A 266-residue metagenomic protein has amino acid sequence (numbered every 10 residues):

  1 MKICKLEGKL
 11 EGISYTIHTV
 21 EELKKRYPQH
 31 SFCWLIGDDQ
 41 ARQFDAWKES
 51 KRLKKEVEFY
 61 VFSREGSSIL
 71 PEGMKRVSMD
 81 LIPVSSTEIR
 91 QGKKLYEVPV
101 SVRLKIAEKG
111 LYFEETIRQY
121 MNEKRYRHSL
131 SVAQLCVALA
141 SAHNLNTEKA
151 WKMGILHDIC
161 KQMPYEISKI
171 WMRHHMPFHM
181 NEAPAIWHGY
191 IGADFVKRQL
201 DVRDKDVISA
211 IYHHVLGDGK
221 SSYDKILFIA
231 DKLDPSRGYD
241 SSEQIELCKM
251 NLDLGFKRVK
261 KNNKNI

Functional and structural regions predicted by a protein language model:
M1, R118-Q119, V137-G255: Divalent metal-dependent catalytic cores for phosphoryl transfer on phosphate-bearing substrates
M1-F113, D194-K197, D201: Nucleotidyltransferase catalytic core that binds NTPs
E56-V84, I89, L216-I266: A generic hydrophobic-segment detector
F113-N122: Generic N-terminal amphipathic, Lys/Arg-enriched alpha-helix
E123-R127: A short, charge-rich alpha-helical start-of-domain segment used by transcription regulators
S129-A133, G189: Short alpha-helical patches at coil-to-helix transitions and adjacent helical residues in well-structured domains
